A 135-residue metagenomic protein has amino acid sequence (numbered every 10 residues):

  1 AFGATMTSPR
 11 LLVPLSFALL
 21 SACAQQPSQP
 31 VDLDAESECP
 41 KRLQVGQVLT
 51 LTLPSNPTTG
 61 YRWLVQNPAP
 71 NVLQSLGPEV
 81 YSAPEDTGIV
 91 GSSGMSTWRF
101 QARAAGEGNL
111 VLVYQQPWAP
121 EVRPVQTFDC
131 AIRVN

Functional and structural regions predicted by a protein language model:
A4-V13: Bacterial N-terminal signal peptides that target proteins for export
S21-A22: C-terminal motif of bacterial Sec signal peptides marking the signal peptidase cleavage site
Q25-T50, N56: N-terminal edge beta-strand
T59, N67-E85: Short, solvent-exposed loop/linker segments at beta-strand-coil boundaries, enriched for Pro/Gly and Ser/Thr
V90-T97: Aromatic sugar-binding surface patches on proteins that engage polysaccharides or sugar-phosphate polymers
F100-G108: Glycine-centered tight-turn and secondary-structure capping sites
Q116-V122: Short acidic/polar inter-strand loop motif in beta-rich domains
I132-V134: Interdomain boundary/hinge segments at the C-termini of tandem beta-sandwich modules
